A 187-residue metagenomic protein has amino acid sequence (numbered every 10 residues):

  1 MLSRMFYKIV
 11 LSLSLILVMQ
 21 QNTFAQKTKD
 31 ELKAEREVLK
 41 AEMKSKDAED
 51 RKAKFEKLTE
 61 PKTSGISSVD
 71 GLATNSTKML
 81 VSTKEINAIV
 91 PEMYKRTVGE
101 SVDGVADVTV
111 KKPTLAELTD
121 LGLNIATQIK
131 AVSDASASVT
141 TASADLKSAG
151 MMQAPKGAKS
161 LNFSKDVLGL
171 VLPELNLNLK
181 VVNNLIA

Functional and structural regions predicted by a protein language model:
M1-E31: Bacterial Sec-dependent N-terminal signal peptides
Q26-V110: Immediate post-signal-peptide N-terminus of mature secreted/exported proteins
K44-D47, K62-L72, S76-M79, T83 (+1 more regions): C-terminal amphipathic alpha-helix
L80-Y94, A126-I129, S133-S136, L179: A structural signal for well-ordered alpha-helices, especially hydrophobic packing surfaces of coiled-coils
R96-T109, A137-K159: Short E/K-rich amphipathic alpha-helical oligomerization segments
K111-A142: Mature extracytoplasmic domains of secretory-pathway proteins
